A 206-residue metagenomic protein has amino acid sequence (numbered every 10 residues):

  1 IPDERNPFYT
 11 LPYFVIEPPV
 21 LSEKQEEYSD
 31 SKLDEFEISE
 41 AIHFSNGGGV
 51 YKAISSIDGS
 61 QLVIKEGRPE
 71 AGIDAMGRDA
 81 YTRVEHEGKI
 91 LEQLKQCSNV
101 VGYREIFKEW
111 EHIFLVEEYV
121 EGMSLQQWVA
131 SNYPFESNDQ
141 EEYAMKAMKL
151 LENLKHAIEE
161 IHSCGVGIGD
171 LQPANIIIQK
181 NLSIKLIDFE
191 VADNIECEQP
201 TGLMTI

Functional and structural regions predicted by a protein language model:
I1-S39: Juxta-kinase regulatory segment immediately upstream of eukaryotic protein kinase catalytic domains
S39-E40, N46-E85: ATP-binding glycine-rich loop module of kinase domains
K89-S98: Structural motif at the C-terminus of the N-lobe alphaC helix and the adjacent alphaC-beta4 loop of the Hanks-type
G102-I113: Short beta-strand micro-motifs within the conserved protein kinase catalytic domain, predominantly in the N-lobe
E111-S124, W128: Conserved short submotifs of the Hanks-type protein kinase catalytic core that shape the nucleotide-binding pocket
L150-L151: Activation segment signature within eukaryotic-like protein kinase domains
H162-P173, I178: Catalytic-loop of the protein kinase fold
D188-D193: Activation of the activation-loop gatekeeper triad in protein kinase-fold domains
